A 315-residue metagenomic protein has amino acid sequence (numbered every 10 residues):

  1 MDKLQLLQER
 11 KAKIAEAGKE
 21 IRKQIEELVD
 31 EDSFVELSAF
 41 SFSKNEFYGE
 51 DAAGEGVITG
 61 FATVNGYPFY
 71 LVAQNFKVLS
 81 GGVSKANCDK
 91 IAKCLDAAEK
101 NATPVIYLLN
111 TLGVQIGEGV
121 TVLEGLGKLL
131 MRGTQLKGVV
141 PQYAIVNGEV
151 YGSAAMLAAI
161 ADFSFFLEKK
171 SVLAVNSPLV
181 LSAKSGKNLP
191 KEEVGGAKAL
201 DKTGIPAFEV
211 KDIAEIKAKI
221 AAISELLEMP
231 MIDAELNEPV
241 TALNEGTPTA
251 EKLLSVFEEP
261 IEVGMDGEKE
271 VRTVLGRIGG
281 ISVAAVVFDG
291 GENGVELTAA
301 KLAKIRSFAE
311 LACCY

Functional and structural regions predicted by a protein language model:
M1-Y143, E149, A154, I160-V172 (+2 more regions): Terminal-region recognition feature
L181: N-terminal cationic and glycine-rich segments that engage phosphates or anionic surfaces
